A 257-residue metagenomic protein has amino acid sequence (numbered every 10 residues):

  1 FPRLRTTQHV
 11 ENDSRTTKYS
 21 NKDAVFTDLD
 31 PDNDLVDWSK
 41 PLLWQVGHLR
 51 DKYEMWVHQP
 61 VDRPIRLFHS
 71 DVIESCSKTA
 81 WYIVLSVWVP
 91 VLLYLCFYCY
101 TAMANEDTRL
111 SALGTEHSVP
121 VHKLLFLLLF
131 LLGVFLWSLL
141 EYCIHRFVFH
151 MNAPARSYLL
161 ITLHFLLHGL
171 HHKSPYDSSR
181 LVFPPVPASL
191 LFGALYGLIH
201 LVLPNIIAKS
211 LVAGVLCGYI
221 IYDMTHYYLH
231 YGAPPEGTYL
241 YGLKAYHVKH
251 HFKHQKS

Functional and structural regions predicted by a protein language model:
F1-L211, Q255-S257: Non-catalytic, topology-defining segments of multipass membrane proteins
F135, L139-L140, L216-I220, A245: Hydrophobic/aromatic side chains embedded in well-ordered alpha-helices
H145, H168-H172, H226, H230 (+1 more regions): Histidine-centered divalent metal-coordination motifs
L190-Y241: Hydrophobic transmembrane alpha-helices
P235-S257: Terminal transmembrane helical module of multi-pass membrane proteins
